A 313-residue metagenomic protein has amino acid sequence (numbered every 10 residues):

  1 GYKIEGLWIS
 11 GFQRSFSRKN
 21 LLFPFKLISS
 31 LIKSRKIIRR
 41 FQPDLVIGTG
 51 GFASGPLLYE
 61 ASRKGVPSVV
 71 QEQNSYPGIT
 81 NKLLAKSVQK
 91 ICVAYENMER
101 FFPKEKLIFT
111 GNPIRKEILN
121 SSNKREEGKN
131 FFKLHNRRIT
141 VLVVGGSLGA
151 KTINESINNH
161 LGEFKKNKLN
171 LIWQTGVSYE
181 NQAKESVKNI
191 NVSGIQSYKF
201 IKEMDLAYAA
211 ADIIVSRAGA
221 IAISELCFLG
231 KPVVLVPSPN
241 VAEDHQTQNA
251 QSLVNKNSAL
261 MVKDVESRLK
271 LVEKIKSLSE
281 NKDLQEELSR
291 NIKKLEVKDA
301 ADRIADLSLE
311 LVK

Functional and structural regions predicted by a protein language model:
G1-K26, V177-Y179, K263-V265: Conserved nucleotide-sugar phosphate-binding/catalytic loop shared by glycosyltransferases and other
Y2-K3, S62-N123, L134: Active-site-proximal region of nucleotide-activated glycan assembly enzymes, centered on histidine/acidic-rich loops
Q13-L45: An amphipathic, basic-hydrophobic alpha-helix
R35-I47, A53-V69, K82-S87: Glycosyltransferases and closely related glycan-assembly transferases that use nucleotide-activated donors
P43-L45, A209-S224, K231-P232: Acidic donor-binding loop of glycosyltransferase active sites
N123-N130, L134-I214, Q246-A250, V254-S258 (+1 more regions): Donor-nucleotide binding loops and adjacent catalytic segments primarily of GT-B fold Leloir glycosyltransferases
N130, L284-K298: A short, well-ordered alpha-helix in the C-terminal region of glycosyltransferases
V297-K313: C-terminal alpha-helical cap of glycosyltransferases
